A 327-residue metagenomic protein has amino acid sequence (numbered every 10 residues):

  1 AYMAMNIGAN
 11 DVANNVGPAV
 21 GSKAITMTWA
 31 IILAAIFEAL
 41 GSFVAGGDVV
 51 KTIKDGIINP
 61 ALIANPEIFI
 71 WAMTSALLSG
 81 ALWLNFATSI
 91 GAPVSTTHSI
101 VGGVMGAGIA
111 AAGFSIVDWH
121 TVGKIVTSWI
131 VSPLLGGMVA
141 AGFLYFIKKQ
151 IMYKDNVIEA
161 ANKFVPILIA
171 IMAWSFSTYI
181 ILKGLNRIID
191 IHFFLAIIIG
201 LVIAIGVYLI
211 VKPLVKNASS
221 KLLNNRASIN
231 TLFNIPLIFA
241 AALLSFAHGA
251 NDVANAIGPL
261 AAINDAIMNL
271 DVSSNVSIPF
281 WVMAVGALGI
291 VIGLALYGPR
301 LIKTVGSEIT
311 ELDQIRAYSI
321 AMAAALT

Functional and structural regions predicted by a protein language model:
A1-T327: Alpha-helical transmembrane segments and immediately membrane-proximal extracytoplasmic
